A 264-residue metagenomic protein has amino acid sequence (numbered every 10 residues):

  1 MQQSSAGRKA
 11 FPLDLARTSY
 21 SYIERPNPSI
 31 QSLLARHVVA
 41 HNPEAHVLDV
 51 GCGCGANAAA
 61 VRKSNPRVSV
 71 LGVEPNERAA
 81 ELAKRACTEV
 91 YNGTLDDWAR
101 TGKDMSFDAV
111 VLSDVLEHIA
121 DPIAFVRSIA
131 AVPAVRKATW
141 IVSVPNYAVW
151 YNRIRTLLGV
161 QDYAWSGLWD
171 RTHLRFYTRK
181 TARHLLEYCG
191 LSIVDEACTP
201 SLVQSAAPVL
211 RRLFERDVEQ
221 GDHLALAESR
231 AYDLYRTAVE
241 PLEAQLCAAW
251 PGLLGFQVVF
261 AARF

Functional and structural regions predicted by a protein language model:
M1-M105, A109, I123-V126, V142 (+4 more regions): Conserved N-terminal segment of class I S-adenosyl-L-methionine
A109-D121: A short SAM/SAH-binding and catalytic strip from SAM-dependent methyltransferases
I119-A120, P133-K137: Helix-to-beta-strand junctions that scaffold the AdoMet/dcAdoMet cofactor pocket in Class I SAM-dependent enzymes
A124-V132, L185: Short, conserved SAM-binding segment of the class I
R136-V144: Conserved beta-strand signature within the Rossmann-like core of class I S-adenosyl-L-methionine
A148-H173: Short, glycine-/aromatic-enriched active-site segment of Class I SAM-dependent methyltransferases
L174-G190: Short alpha-helix
L191-L202: Conserved S-adenosyl-L-methionine
